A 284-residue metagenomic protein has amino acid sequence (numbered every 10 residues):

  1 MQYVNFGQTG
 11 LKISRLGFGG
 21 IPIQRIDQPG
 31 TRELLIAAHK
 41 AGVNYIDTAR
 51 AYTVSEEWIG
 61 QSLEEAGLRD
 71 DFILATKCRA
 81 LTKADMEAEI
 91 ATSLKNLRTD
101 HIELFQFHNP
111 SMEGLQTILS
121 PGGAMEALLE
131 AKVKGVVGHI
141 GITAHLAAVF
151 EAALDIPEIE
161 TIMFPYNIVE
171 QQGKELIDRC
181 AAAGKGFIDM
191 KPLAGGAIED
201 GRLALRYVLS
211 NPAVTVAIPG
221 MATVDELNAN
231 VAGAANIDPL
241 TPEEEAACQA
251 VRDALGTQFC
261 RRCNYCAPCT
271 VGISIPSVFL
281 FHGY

Functional and structural regions predicted by a protein language model:
M1-F72: N-terminal binding-site loop/beta-alpha segment at the start of enzyme catalytic domains that lines or forms
F6, F18, I46, I59 (+9 more regions): Conserved, mostly hydrophobic/aromatic
G19, A49, F105-H108, T143 (+3 more regions): Conserved residues at the C-terminal ends of beta-strands
I26-P29, K40, L81-I188, L193-G196: Glycine/proline-rich, positively charged, aromatic-decorated active-site loop/lid region on the catalytic face
H39, V43-N44, D155, E175-Y284: Structured C-terminal cap/extension of enzyme domains
A51-Y52, A66-A84, H108-S111: Structural motif corresponding to the early beta-alpha repeats
E56-T76, M125-G135, A182-G184: Alpha-helix-loop-beta-strand connector modules within alpha/beta enzyme cores
D70-I73, I159-N167, D238-E244: Short hydrophobic/aromatic-enriched beta-strand-loop microsegments
